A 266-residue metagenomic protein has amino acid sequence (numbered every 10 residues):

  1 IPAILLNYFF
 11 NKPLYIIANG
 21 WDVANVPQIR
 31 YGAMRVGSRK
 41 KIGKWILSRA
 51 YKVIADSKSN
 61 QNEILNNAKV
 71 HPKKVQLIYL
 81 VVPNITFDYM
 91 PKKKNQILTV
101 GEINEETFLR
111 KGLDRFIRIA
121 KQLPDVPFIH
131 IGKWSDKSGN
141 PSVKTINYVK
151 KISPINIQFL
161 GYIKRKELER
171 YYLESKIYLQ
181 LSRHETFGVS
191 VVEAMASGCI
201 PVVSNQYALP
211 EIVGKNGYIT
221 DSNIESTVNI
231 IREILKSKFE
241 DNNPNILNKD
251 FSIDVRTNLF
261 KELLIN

Functional and structural regions predicted by a protein language model:
F9, M34-V53: Membrane-proximal helix-turn-helix segments that form the acceptor-binding/catalytic region of lipid-linked
L47-K74, N84: A short, active-site helix/loop in glycosyltransferases that binds the activated sugar's phosphate group
Y89-L123, I129: Conserved donor-binding/catalytic core segment of Leloir-type glycosyltransferases
S142-K166: Nucleotide-activated donor-binding/catalytic signature segment of Leloir-type glycosyltransferases, i.e., the conserved
Y162-I163, R170-S175: Short alpha-helical donor nucleotide-sugar binding micro-motif in glycosyltransferases
R183: Aromatic "clamp/platform" in nucleotide-sugar-dependent glycosyltransferases that forms part of the donor/acceptor
C199-V203: Short hydrophobic beta-strand element within catalytic cores of glycosyltransferases and related nucleotide-activated
G217-E225, R232-K238: Conserved acidic donor-binding segment of nucleotide-sugar-dependent glycosyltransferases
